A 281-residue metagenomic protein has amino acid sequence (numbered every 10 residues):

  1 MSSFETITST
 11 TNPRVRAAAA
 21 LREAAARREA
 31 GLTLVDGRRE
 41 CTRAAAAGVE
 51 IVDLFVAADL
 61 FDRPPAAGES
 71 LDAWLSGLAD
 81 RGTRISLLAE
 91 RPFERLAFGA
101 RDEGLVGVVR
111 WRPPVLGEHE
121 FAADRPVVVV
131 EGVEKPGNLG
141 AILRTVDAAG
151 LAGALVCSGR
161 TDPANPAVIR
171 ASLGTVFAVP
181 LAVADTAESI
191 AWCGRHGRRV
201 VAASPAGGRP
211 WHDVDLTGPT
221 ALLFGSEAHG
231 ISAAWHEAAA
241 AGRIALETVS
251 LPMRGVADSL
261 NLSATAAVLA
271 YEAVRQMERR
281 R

Functional and structural regions predicted by a protein language model:
M1-A100: N-terminal positively charged helical leader segments and presequences
I7, T33, E131-G132, C157-S158 (+3 more regions): Glycine- and other small-residue-rich loops at beta-strand/loop junctions that grip anionic moieties
A24, E120-V128, R243-M253: Glycine/charged-rich beta-loop-alpha catalytic/anionic-binding loops adjacent to active sites
R39, A46, G68, G77 (+2 more regions): RNA substrate-binding interface of SAM-dependent RNA methyltransferases
D59-F61, P92, R112, P205-G208 (+1 more regions): Short glycine-rich anion-binding loops that position phosphate/pyrophosphate groups of nucleotides and phosphorylated
L105, P126-V128, P219-G225: Generic beta-sheet signal
G107, T145-A149, R160-T175, A238-R281: Structured adenosyl-cofactor binding patch, chiefly the S-adenosyl-L-methionine
V201-A257: Active-site/ligand-binding-proximal alpha/beta "capping" segment
